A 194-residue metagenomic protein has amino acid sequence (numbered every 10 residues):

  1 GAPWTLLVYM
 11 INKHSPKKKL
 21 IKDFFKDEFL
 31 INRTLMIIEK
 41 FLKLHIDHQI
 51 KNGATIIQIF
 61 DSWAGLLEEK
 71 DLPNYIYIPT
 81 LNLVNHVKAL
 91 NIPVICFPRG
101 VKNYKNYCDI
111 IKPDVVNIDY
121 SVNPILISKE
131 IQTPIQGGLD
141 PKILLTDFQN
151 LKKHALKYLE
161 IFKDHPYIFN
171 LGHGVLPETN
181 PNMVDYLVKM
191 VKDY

Functional and structural regions predicted by a protein language model:
G1-Y194: Active-site loop segments of alpha/beta catalytic cores
